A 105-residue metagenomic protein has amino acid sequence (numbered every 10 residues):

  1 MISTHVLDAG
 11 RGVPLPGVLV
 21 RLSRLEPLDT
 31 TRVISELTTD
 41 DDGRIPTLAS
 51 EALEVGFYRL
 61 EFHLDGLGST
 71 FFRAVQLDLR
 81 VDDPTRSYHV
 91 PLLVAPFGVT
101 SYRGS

Functional and structural regions predicted by a protein language model:
M1-D83, H89-P91: Beta-strand-dominated extracellular/periplasmic modules and repeats in secreted or surface-exposed proteins
S87-S105: Compositionally biased low-complexity segments at domain edges in trafficked proteins and select soluble regulators
